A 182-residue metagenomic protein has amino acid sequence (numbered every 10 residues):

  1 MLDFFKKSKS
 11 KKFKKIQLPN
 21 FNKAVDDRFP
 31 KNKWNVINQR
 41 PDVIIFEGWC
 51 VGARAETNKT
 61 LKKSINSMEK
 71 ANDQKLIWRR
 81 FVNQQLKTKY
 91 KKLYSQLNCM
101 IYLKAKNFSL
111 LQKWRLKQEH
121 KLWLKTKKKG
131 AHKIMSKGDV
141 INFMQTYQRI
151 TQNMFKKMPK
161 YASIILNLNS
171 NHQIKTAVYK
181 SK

Functional and structural regions predicted by a protein language model:
M1-F29: Conserved nucleotide-sensing/catalytic segment adjacent to the nucleotide-binding pocket in NTP-handling enzymes
F13-K14, R40-I44, C99: Loop/turn-to-beta-strand initiation segments
F13-L18, I37-N38, L166: Generic detection of short hydrophobic beta-strand segments and adjacent strand-loop junctions
K23-P30, R80-L86: Short gly/ser/thr-rich secondary-structure transition/capping motifs
F29-N38: Glycine-rich phosphate/ribose-binding loops and adjacent secondary-structure elements that form binding surfaces
N38-Q39, Y94: A short, aliphatic-rich alpha-helical micro-motif
I44-C50: Switch II (G3) loop of P-loop NTPases
C50-K182: Conserved NTP phosphate-binding and transfer environment spanning the P-loop NTPase/kinase superfamily
